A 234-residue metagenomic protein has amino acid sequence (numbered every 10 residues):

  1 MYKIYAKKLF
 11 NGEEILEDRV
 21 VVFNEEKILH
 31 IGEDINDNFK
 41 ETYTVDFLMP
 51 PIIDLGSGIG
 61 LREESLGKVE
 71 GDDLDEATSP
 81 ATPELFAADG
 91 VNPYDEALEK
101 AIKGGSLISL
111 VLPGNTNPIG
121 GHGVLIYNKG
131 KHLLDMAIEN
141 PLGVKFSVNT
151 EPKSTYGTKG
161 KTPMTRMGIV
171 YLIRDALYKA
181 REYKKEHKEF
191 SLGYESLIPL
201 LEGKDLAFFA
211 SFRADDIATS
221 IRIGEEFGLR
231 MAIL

Functional and structural regions predicted by a protein language model:
Y2, N36-A88, K103: Replace "His-x-His-based motif
K7, V21, E26, V45 (+3 more regions): Divalent metal-coordination and catalytic microenvironments
N11-P51: Histidine-rich, glycine-flanked metal-binding segment
G60-R62, T116-I119, A214-A218: Active-site environment of divalent metal-dependent phosphoester hydrolases
G67-I119, P163-H187: Alpha-helical scaffold segments that flank or form the walls of functional sites
L125-R222: Metal-coordinating catalytic core of metallo-dependent amide/deamination hydrolases
F208-F212, L229-L234: Catalytic beta/alpha-barrel core
I223-G228: Short, solvent-exposed amphipathic alpha-helical segments in soluble enzyme and RNA/protein-processing domains
